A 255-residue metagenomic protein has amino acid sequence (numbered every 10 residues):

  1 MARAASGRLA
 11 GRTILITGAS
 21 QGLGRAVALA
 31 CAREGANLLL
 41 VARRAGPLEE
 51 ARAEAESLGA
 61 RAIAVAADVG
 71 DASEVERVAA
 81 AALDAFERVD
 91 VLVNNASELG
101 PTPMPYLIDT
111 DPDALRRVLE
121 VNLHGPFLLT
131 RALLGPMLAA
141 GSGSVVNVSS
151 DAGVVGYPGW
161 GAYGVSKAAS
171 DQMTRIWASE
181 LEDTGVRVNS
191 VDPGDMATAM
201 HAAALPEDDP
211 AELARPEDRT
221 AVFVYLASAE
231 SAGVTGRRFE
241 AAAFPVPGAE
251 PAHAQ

Functional and structural regions predicted by a protein language model:
S20-Q21: Conserved glycine-rich cofactor-binding loop
G46, A66-V78, P112: The beta1-alpha1 cofactor-binding region of Rossmann-like NAD(H)/NADP(H)-dependent oxidoreductases
P103-L107, D111-R116: Substrate-binding pocket helix/loop in short-chain dehydrogenase/reductase
T130, S166: Active-site helix of classical SDR
G135, A178-E180: Alpha-helical segment proximal to the catalytic Tyr-Lys
S150: Residue(s) in the substrate-gating loop at a strand-loop-helix junction that position the organic substrate next
D183-T184, S190-P193, T198, E207-H253: C-terminal helical subdomain
